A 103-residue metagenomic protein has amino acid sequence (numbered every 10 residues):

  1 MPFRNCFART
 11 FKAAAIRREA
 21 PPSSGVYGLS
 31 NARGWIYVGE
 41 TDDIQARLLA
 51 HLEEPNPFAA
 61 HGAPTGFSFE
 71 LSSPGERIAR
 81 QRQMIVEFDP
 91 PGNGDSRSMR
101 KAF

Functional and structural regions predicted by a protein language model:
M1-A50, A63, E70-V86, F103: GIY-YIG nuclease catalytic motif and its immediate N-terminal context
P22, F58, P91-G92: Generic low-complexity segments that are intrinsically disordered, proline-rich and/or Lys/Arg-biased
L52, V86-N93: Short arginine-rich
E54-A60: Cytochrome P450 catalytic domain signature, combining two hallmark sequence patches
P90-F103: Coupling/hinge elements of helicase-like and P-loop NTPase modules
